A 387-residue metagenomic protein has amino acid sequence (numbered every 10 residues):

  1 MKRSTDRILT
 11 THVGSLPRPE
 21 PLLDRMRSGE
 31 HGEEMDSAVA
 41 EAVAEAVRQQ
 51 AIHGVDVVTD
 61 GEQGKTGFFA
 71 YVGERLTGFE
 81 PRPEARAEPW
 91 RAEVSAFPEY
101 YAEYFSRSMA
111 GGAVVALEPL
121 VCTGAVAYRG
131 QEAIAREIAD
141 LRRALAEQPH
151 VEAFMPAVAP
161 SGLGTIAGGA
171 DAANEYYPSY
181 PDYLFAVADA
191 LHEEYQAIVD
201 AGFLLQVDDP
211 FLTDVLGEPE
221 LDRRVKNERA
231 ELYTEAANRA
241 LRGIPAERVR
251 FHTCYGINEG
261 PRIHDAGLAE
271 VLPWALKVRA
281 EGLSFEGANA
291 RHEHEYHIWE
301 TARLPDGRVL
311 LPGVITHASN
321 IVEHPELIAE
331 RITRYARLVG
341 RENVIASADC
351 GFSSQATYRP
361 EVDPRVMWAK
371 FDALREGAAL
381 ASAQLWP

Functional and structural regions predicted by a protein language model:
M1-P387: Domain-level signal for soluble alpha/beta catalytic cores
